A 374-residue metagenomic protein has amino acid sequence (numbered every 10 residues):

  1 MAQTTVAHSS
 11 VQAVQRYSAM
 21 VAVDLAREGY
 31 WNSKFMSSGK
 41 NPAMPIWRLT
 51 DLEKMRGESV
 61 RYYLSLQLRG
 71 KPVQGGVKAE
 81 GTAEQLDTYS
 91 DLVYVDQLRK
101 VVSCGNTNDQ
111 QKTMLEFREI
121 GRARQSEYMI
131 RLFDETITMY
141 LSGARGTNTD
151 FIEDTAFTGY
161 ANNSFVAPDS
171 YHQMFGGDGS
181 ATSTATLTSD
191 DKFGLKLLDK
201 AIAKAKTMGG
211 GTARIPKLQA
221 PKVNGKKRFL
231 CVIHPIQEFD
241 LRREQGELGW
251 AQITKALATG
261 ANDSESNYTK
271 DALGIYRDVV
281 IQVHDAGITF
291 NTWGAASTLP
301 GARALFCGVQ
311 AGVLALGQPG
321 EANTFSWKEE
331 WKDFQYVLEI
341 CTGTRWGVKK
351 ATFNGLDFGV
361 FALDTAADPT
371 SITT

Functional and structural regions predicted by a protein language model:
M1-V95, K349-T374: N-terminal "assembly arms/tails" that initiate or stabilize quaternary assembly in self-assembling proteins
Q3-V23, R27, Q111-T374: Core alpha/beta structural scaffold of self-assembling particle/tube/pore-forming proteins
G57, V95-Q97, K226, Q335: Short, solvent-exposed loop/turn segments at the edges of secondary structure
E58-V60, L64, K100, A123 (+1 more regions): N-terminal, well-ordered alpha-helical segments
R61-Y63, S103, L230-V232: Structural recognition of the beta-strand scaffold that forms the well-ordered cores of secreted hydrolase catalytic
R69-V73, V102-S103, Q111-K112, Y336: Short active-site-adjacent helix-start/loop capping segments
E84-T113, C307-Q318: Short acidic, glycine/tyrosine-flanked loop/strand segments centered on an H-E-D-like triad
